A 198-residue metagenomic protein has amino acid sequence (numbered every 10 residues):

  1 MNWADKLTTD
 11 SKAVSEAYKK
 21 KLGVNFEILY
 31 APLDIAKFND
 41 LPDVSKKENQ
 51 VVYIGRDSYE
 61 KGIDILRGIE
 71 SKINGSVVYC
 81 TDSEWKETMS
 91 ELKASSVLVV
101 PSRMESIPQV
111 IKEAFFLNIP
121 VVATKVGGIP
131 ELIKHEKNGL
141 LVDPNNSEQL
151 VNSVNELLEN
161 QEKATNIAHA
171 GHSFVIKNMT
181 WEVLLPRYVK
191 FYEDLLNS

Functional and structural regions predicted by a protein language model:
A13, P32: Carbohydrate-associated surface elements
V44-K61, R67-E70: Conserved donor-binding/catalytic core segment of Leloir-type glycosyltransferases
M89, P108-F116, P130-E131, K137: Short alpha-helical segment that forms part of, or immediately flanks, the ligand-binding pocket in carbohydrate-active
S90-S95: Short alpha-helical donor nucleotide-sugar binding micro-motif in glycosyltransferases
R103: Aromatic "clamp/platform" in nucleotide-sugar-dependent glycosyltransferases that forms part of the donor/acceptor
P120-A123: Short hydrophobic beta-strand element within catalytic cores of glycosyltransferases and related nucleotide-activated
H135-E136, L140-S147, E156-Q161: Conserved acidic donor-binding segment of nucleotide-sugar-dependent glycosyltransferases
Q149, E156, K163-N178, L184-K190: A short, well-ordered alpha-helix in the C-terminal region of glycosyltransferases
